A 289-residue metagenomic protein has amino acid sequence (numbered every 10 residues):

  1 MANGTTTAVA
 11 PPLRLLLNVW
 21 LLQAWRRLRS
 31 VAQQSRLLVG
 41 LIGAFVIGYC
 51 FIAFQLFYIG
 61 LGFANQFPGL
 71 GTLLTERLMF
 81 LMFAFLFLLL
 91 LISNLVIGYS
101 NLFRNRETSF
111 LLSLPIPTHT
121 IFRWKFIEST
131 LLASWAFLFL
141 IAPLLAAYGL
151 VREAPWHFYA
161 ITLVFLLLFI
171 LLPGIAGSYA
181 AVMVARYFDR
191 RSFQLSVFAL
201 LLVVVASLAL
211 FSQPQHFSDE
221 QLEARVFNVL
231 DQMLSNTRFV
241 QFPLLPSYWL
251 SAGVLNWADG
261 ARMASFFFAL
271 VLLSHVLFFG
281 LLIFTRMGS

Functional and structural regions predicted by a protein language model:
M1-L91, L140-S289: Transmembrane alpha-helical segments and their membrane-interface loop/helix boundaries that make up the transmembrane
L16, L102, L111, I121 (+1 more regions): Alpha-helical transmembrane segments and their helix-entry boundary regions
L17-N18, L89, T108-T120: Extended non-transmembrane interhelical loops and adjacent amphipathic helices of multipass membrane proteins
R27, R77, R106, R123-K125: Basic side chains
F87, I97, E128-A136, V205-A209: Membrane-embedded alpha-helical bundles that form the substrate/pore pathway in multi-pass transport systems
S93-L114: Transmembrane helix boundary and interhelical loop/hinge segments in multi-pass membrane proteins
L114, L131, V184: Anion-coordinating catalytic cores for phosphoryl-, nucleotidyl-, and glycosidic chemistry
T118-L145: Selective transmembrane-helix segments that form parts of the transport pathway or gating/packing helices in multipass
